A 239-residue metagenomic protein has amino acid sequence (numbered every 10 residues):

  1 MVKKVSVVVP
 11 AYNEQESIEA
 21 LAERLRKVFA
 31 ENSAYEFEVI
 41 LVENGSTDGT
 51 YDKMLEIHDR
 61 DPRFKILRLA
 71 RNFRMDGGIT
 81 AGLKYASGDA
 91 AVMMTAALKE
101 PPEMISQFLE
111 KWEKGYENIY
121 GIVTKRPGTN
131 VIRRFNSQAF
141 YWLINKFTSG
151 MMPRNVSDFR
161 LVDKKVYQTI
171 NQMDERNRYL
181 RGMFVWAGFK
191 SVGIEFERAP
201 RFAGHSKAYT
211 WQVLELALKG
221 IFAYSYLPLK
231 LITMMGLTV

Functional and structural regions predicted by a protein language model:
M1-K3, Y179-V239: Hydrophobic helical membrane-anchoring modules
M1-N130: Structured catalytic core of nucleotide-sugar glycosyltransferases
N13, S17, A34, Q172-R176 (+1 more regions): Alpha-helical structural elements of signaling/regulatory helical domains
S17, F64, M75, L161-D163 (+2 more regions): Hydrophobic side chains within alpha-helical segments
K27, E31, E56, R60 (+7 more regions): Conserved amphipathic alpha-helical interaction elements at protein-protein interfaces in regulatory, energy-coupling
R63-F64, N118, R176, K190 (+1 more regions): A general structural signal for well-ordered secondary-structure junctions
L67-R71, M75-Y85, A90, P101-L180 (+1 more regions): Acceptor/aglycone-binding surface of glycosyltransferases and processive sugar-polymer synthases
